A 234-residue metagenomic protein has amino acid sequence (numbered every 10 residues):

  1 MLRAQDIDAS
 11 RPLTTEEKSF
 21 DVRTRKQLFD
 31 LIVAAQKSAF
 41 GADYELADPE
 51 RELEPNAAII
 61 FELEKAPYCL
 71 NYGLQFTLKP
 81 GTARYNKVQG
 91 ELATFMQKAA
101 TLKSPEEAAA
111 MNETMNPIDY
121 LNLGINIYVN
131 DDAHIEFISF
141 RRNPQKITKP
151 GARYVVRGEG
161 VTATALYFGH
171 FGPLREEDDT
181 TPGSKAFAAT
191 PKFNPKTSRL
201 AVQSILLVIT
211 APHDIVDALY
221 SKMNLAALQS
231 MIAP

Functional and structural regions predicted by a protein language model:
A4-Q5: Boundary of Sec targeting at the N-terminus
P12-F193: Short, solvent-exposed recognition patches
T197: Short, surface-exposed charged micro-motifs
I205-P234: Surface-exposed amphipathic alpha-helical segments
